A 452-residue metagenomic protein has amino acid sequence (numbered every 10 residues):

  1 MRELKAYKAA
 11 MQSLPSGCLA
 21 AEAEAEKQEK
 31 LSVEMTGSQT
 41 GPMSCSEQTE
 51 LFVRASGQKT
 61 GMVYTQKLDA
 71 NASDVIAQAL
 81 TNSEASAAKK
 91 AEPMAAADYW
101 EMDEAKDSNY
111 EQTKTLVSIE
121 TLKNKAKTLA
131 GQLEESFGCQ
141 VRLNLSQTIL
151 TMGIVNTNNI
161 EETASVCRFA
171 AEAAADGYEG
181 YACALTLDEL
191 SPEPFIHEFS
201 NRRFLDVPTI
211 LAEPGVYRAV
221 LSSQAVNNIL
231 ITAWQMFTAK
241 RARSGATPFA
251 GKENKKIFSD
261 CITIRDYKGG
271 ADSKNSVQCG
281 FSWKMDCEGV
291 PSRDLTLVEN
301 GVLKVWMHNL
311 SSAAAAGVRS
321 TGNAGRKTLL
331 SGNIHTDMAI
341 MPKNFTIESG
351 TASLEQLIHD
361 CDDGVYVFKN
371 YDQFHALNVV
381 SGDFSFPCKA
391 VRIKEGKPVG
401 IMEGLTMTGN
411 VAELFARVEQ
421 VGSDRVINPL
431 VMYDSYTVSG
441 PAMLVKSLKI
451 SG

Functional and structural regions predicted by a protein language model:
E3-A9, C18-L31, D74-E162, E193-N227 (+1 more regions): Acidic low-complexity segments
L4, S16-L19, Q28-E29, A88-L122 (+4 more regions): Cysteine/selenocysteine-centered motifs that mediate thiol-based redox chemistry or coordinate metal-sulfur cofactors
K8, E29-A88: N-terminal alpha-helical targeting/anchoring segments
S16-L51, G138-E161, D362-F386: Structured beta-strand/loop patches that form or line metal/cofactor-binding pockets in enzymes
L31-G37, I149-E162, Y178-A182, I229-W234 (+5 more regions): Short acidic, glycine/serine/threonine-rich loops at helix termini
E47-G57, E161-C183, L297-E299, C388-E395: Short beta-strand elements
V63, K67-A95, Q132, A164-R241 (+5 more regions): Internal alpha/beta scaffold segment
K252-G452: Dual-mode signal for accessory low-complexity, basic/Gly-rich regions
